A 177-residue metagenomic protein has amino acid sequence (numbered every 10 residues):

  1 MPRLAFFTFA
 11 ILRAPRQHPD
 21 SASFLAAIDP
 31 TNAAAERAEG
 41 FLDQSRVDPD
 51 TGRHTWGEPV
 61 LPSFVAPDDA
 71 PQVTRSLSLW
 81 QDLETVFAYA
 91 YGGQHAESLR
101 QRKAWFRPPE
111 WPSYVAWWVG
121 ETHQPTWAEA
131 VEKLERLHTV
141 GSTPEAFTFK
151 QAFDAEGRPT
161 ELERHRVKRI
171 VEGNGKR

Functional and structural regions predicted by a protein language model:
M1-V73, P112-R177: Short S/T/G/P-rich N-terminal loop/turn motif that feeds into the first structured element of a domain
P67-P71, L83-W111: An amphipathic, aromatic/His-enriched active-site/gating alpha helix that lines ligand/cofactor pockets
S76-Q81: Short glycine-rich or small-residue beta-strand-to-loop segments that form or flank ligand, phosphate, metal/Fe-S
